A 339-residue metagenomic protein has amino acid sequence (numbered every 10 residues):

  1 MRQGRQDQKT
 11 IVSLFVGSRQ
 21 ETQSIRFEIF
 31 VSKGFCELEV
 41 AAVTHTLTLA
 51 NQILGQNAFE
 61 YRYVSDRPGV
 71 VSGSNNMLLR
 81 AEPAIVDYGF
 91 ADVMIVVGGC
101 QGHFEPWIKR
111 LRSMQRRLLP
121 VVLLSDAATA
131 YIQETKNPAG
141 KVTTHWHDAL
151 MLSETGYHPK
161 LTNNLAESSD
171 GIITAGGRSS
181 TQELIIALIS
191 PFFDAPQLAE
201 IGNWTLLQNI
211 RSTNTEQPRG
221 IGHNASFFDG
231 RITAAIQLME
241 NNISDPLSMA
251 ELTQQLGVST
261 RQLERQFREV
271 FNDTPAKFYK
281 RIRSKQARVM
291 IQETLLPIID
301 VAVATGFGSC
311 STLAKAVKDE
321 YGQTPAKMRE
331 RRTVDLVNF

Functional and structural regions predicted by a protein language model:
Q3, I11-V86: N-terminal beta1-alpha1 cap of cysteine-dependent amidohydrolase-like domains
R62-V121: Flexible gly/pro-rich beta->alpha loop and the following alpha-helix that scaffold active-site loops
R110-D148: Catalytic nucleophile loop
P138-L165, I201: A conserved active-site-flanking secondary-structure segment within enzyme catalytic domains
N163-L165, S169-L206: Conserved anion/nucleotide-ligand pocket segment
T215-K277, T294-T305: DNA-binding recognition helix and immediately preceding turn/loop of helix-turn-helix/winged-helix domains
F267, Y279, S284, I291 (+2 more regions): DNA major-groove recognition helix of helix-turn-helix
E293, P297, A304, S309-F339: …primarily DNA-binding HTH/wHTH and HhH modules…
